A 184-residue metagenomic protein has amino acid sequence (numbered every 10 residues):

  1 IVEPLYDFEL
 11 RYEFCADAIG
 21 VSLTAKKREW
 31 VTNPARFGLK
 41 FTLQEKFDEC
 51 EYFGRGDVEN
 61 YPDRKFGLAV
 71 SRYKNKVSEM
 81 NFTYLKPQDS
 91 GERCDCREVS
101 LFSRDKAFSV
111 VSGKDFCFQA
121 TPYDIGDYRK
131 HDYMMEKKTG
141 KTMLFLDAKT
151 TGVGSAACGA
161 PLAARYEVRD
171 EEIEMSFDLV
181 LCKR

Functional and structural regions predicted by a protein language model:
I1-R184: Beta-strand/loop-rich accessory regions of lumenal/periplasmic or secreted enzymes, predominantly carbohydrate-active
